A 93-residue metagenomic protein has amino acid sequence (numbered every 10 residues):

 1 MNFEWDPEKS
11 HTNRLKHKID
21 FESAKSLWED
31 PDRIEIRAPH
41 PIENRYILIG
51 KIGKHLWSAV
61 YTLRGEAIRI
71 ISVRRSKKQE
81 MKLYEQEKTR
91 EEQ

Functional and structural regions predicted by a protein language model:
M1-Q93: Ribonuclease/tRNase effector modules and their secretory precursors
